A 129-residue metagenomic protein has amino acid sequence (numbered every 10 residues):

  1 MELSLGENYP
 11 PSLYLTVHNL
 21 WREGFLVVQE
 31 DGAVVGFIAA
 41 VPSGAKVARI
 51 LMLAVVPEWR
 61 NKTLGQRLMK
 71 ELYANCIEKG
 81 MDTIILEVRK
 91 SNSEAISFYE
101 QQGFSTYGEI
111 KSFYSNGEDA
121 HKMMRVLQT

Functional and structural regions predicted by a protein language model:
E2-E58, M69-N75, K79, S112 (+1 more regions): Acetyl-CoA-dependent GNAT
N8, K62-T63, G117: Non-catalytic, surface-exposed connector residues within folded enzymatic/regulatory domains
A40, T106-Y107: Short beta-strand "wing" residues that participate in macromolecule-binding interfaces
S43, G65, N116: Short, conserved glycine- and acidic-residue-centered signature motifs in active-site or ligand-binding loops
M52, V56-K70, I77-K79, T83 (+3 more regions): Conserved glycine-rich acetyl-CoA-binding loop
D82-I85, R89-S93, Q102, S112-T129: C-terminal "cap" of GNAT-fold acetyltransferases
